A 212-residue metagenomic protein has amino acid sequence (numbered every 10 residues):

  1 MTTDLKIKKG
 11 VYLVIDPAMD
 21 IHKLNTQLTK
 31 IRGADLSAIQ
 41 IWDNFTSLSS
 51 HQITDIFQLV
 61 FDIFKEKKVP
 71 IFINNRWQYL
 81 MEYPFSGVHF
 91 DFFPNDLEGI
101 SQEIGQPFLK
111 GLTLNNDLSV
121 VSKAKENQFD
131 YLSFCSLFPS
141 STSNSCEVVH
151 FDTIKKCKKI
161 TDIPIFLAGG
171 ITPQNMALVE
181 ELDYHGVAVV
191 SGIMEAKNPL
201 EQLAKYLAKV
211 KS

Functional and structural regions predicted by a protein language model:
M1-T26, Q102: N-terminal amphipathic alpha-helix/helix-capping segment at the start of soluble metabolic enzymes
L13, N44, F90-I100, S133-S145 (+1 more regions): Glycine-rich phosphate-binding active-site loops on the catalytic face of alpha/beta enzymes
L28-W42: Catalytic domains of carbohydrate-active enzymes, especially glycoside hydrolases
G33-S37, E82-V88, Q102-K110, E126-S133 (+3 more regions): Glycine-enriched alpha-helix->loop->beta-strand junction motifs that scaffold or abut catalytic
A38-Q106: N-terminal active-site wall of soluble small-molecule enzyme domains
I53-I73, I100-D117, E147-P173, Y206-V210: Alpha-helix-loop-beta-strand connector modules within alpha/beta enzyme cores
I71-S86, F90, N116-Q128, I165-L167 (+2 more regions): Catalytic cores of alpha/beta
Y83, F90, L112-K155, K159 (+1 more regions): Glycine/Thr-rich beta-alpha phosphate-binding loop at enzyme active sites
